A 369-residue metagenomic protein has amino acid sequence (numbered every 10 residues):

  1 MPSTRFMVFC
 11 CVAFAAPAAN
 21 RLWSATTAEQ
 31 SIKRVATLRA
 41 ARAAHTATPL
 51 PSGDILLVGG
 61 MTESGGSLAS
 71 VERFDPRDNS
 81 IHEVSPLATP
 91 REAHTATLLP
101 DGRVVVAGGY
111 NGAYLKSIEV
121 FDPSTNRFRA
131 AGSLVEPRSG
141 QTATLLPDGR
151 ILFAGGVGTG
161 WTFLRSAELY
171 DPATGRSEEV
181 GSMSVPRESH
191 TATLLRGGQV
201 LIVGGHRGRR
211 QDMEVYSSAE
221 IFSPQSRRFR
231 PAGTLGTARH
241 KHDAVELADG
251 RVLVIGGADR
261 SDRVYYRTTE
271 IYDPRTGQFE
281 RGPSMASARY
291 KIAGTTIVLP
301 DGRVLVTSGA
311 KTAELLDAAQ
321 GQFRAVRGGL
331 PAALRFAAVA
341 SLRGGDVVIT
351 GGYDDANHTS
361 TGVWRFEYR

Functional and structural regions predicted by a protein language model:
M1-V8: Bacterial N-terminal signal peptides that target proteins for export
V8-P17: Bacterial N-terminal signal peptides
A19-R369: Kelch-like beta-propeller repeat domains
